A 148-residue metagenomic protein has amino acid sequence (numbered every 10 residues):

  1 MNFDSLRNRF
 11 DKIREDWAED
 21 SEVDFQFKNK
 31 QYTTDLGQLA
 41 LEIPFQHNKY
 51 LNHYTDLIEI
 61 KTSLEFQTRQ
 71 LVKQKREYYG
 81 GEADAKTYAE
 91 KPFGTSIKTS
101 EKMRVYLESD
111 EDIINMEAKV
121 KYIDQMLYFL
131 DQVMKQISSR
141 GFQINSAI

Functional and structural regions predicted by a protein language model:
M1-F27: Extended, charged low-complexity scaffolding/tethering segments
F10, W17, L64, Y78 (+3 more regions): Sequence-pattern detector for short linear motifs and compositional/periodic biases rather than a specific fold
D20-T55: Short, charge-rich amphipathic alpha-helices with coiled-coil/heptad character
L41-G80: Short, well-structured hydrophobic secondary-structure segments
I58, S63-K73, E108-I148: Long amphipathic alpha-helical coiled-coil segments
T68-N115: Extended, amphipathic alpha-helical coiled-coil scaffold segments used for oligomerization/tethering in eukaryotic
